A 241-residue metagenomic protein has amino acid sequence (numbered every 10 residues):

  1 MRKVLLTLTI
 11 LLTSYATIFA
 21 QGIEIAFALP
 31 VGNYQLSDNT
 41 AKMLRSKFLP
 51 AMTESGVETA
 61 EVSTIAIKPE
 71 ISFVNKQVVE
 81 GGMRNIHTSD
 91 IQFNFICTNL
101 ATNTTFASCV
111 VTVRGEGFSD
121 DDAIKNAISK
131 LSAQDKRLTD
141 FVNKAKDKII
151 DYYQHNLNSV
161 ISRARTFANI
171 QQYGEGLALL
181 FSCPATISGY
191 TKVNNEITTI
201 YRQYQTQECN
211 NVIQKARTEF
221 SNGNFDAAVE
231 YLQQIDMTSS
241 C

Functional and structural regions predicted by a protein language model:
M1-E24: Bacterial Sec-dependent N-terminal signal peptides
L11-L12, E54-T59, N94-L100, T198-T199: Intrinsically disordered, low-complexity boundary segments flanking structured domains
Q21-E70: N-terminal segment of the mature soluble domain
Y34-T40, T64-E80, F118-K125, Q171-L177: Charged, low-complexity, helix/coiled-coil-prone segments
K68-D121: Amphipathic beta-strand/beta-sheet edge segments enriched in Tyr/Trp
F106-A107, V111-M237: C-terminal/domain-edge helix-coil "capping" segments
S240-C241: Short, intrinsically disordered, charge-balanced linker/junction segments flanking boundaries in proteins
